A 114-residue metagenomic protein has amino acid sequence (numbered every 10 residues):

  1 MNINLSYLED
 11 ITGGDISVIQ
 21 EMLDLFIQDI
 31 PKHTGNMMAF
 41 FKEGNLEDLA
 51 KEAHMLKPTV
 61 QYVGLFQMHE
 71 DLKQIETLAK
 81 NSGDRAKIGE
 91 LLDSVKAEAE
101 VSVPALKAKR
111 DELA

Functional and structural regions predicted by a protein language model:
M1-I3, M22, F26-Q28, H33 (+2 more regions): Amphipathic, coiled-coil-like alpha-helical segments
S6-G13: Helix-loop "lid/cap" segments that line or gate small-molecule binding pockets
G14, M37, F41-D48, V63 (+1 more regions): Short helix-adjacent coil turns
S17-V18: Active-site flanking loop/helix segments enriched in acidic
K51-E52: Short, charged amphipathic alpha-helical segments flanked by flexible coils
